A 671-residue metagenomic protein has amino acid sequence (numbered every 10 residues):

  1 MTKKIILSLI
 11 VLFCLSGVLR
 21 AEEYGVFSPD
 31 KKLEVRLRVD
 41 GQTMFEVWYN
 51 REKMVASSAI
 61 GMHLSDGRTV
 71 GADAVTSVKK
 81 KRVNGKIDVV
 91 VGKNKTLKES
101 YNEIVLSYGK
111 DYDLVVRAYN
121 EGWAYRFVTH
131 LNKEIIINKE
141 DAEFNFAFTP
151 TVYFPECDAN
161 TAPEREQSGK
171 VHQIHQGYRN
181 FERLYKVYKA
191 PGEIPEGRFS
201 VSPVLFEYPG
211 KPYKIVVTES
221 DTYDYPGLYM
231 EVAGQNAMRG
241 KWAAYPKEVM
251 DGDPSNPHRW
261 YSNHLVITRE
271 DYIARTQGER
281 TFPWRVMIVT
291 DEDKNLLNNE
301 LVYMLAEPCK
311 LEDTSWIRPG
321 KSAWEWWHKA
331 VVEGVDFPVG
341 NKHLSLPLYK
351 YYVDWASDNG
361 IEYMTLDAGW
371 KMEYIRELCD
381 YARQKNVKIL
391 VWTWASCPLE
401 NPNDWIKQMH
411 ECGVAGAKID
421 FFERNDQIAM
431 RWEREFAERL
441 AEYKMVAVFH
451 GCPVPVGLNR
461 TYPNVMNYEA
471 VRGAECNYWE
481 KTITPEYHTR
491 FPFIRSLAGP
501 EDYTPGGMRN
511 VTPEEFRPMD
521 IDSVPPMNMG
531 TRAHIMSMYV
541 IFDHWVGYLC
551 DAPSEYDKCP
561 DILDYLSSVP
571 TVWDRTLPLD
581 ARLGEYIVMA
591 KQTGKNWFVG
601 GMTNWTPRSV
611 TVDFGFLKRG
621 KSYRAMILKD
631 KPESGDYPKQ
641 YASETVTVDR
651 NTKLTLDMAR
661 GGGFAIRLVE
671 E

Functional and structural regions predicted by a protein language model:
I5-C14: Sec-dependent N-terminal signal peptides
V18-A21: Sec/Tat signal peptide C-region and signal peptidase I cleavage site
E23-V302: N-terminal accessory beta-strand-rich subdomains and adjacent acidic, glycine-rich linkers that precede catalytic cores
I273-W355, N359: An acidic-aromatic substrate-binding cleft motif
L366-T531: Aromatic- and carboxylate-enriched substrate-binding clefts and catalytic-loop regions of carbohydrate-active enzymes
D551-F598, M602, E633-K639: Glycan-recognition and catalytic regions of carbohydrate-active enzymes
L583-R619, R624, F664-A665: Carbohydrate-binding surface patches
T645-E671: C-terminal beta-strand-rich structural cap/linker in extracellular carbohydrate-active enzymes
